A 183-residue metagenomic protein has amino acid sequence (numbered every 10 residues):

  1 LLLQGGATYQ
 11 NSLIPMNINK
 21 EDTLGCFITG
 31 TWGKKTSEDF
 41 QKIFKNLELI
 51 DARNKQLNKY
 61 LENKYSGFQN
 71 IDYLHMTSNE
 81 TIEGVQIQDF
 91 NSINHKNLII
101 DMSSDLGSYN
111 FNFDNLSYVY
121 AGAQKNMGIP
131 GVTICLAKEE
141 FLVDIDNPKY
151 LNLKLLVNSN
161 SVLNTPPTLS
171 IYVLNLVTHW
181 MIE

Functional and structural regions predicted by a protein language model:
L1-D22, G33-T36: Conserved beta-loop-alpha segment that forms the PLP phosphate-binding cup at the N-terminus of a helix
G25, Y73-T77, I99, Y120 (+1 more regions): Structural motif
K35-I43: Active-site-proximal loop->helix
F40, A52-L106: Active-site phosphate-binding strand-loop segment of PLP-dependent enzymes
N46-A52: A glycine-rich helix N-cap at a beta->alpha junction
I99, N112-Q124: Conserved active-site segment immediately N-terminal to the catalytic lysine that forms the internal aldimine
A123-E183: Active-site C-terminal subdomain of aminotransferase-like
